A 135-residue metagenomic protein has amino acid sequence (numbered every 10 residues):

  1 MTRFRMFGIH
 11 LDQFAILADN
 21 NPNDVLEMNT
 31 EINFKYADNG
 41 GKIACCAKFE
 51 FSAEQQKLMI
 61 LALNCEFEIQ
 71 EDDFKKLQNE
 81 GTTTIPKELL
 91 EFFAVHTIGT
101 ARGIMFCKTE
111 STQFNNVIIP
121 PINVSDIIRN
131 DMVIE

Functional and structural regions predicted by a protein language model:
M1-H96, G103-E135: N-terminal intrinsically disordered, cationic/polar leader segments that include organellar targeting peptides
